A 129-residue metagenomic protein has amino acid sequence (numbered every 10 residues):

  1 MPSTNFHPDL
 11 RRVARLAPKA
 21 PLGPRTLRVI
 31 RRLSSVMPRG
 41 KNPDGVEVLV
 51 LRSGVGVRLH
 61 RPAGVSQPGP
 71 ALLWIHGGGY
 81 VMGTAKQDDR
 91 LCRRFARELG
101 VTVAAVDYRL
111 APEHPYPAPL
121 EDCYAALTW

Functional and structural regions predicted by a protein language model:
M1-L59: A glycine/proline-hinged amphipathic helix-loop "lid/cap" segment that gates access to hydrophobic ligand pockets
G56-P68: Short beta-strand-to-loop junctions in surface cap/lid or active-site-entrance loops
P68-G78: Short beta-strand element of the alpha/beta-hydrolase
Y80-K86: Glycine/threonine-rich flexible loop motifs
A85, L91, A104-W129: Catalytic nucleophile-loop/oxyanion-hole region of alpha/beta-hydrolase and closely related hydrolase-like folds
G100-T102: Structural signature of beta-strand start/N-cap positions in the alpha/beta core of ABC transporter nucleotide-binding
